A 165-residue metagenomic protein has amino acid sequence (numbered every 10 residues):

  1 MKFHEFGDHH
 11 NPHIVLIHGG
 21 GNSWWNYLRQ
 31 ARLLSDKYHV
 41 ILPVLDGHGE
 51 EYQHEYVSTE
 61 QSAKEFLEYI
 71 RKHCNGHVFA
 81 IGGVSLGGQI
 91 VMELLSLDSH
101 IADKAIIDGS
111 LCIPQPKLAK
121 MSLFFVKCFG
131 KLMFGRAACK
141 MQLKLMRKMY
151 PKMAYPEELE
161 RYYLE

Functional and structural regions predicted by a protein language model:
E5-Y52: Conserved HGGG/HGGXW glycine-rich cap/lid loop of the alpha/beta-hydrolase fold
H13, H39, V78-A80, D103-K104: Structural signature of beta-strand start/N-cap positions in the alpha/beta core of ABC transporter nucleotide-binding
Y27-L28, E51-V57, P116-A119: Conserved catalytic-core motifs of eukaryotic protein kinase domains, centered on the activation segment
R29, E93-L97: Active-site signature of alpha/beta-hydrolase-fold catalytic machinery across serine- and Asp/Cys-nucleophile hydrolases
I41-G82: Active-site loop/oxyanion-hole signature of alpha/beta-hydrolase fold enzymes
G83-G87, V91: Gly/Ala-rich beta-loop-alpha elbow adjacent to hydrolase catalytic centers
S96, A102-M133: Flexible "cap/lid" loop of the alpha/beta hydrolase fold
P116-L118, G135-E165: Conserved alpha/beta-hydrolase catalytic His-Asp/Glu region
